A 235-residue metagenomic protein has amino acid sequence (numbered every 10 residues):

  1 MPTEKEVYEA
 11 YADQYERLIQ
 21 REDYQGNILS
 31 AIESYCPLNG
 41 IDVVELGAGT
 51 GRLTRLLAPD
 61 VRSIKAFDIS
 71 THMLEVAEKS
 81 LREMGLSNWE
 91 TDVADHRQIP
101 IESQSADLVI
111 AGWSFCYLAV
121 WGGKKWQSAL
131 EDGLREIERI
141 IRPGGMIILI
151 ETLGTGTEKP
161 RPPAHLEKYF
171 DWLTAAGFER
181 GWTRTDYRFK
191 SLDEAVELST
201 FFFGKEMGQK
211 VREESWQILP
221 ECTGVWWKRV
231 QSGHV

Functional and structural regions predicted by a protein language model:
M1-N39: Conserved class I S-adenosyl-L-methionine
G40-I41, Q104: Nucleotide donor/acceptor-binding cores
V44-L46, T50-Q98: Class I SAM-dependent methyltransferase SAM/SAH-binding core
T50, G181-V235: Conserved Class I S-adenosyl-L-methionine
R97-V109: A short acidic, Gly/Pro-enriched loop at the edge of an enzyme's catalytic core that lines a small-molecule cofactor
L108-S128: A short SAM/SAH-binding and catalytic strip from SAM-dependent methyltransferases
S128-P143: A short glycine-rich, Lys/Arg-flanked "PGG" loop and its adjoining helix->strand segment in the class I
M146-W172: Conserved class I S-adenosyl-L-methionine
